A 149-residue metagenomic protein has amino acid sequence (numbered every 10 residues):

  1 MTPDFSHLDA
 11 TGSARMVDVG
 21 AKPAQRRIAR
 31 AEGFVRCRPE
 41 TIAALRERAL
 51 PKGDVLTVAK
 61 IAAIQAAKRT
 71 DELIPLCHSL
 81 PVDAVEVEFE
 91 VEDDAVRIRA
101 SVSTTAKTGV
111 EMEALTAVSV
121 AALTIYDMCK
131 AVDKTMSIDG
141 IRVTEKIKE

Functional and structural regions predicted by a protein language model:
M1-L56, I61-E149: C-terminal binding/interaction regions
